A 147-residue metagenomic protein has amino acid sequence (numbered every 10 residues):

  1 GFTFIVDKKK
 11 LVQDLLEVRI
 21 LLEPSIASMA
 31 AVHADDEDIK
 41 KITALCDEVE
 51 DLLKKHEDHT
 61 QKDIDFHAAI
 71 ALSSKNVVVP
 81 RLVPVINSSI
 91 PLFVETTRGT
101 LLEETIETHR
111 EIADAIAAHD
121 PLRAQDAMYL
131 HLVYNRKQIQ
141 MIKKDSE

Functional and structural regions predicted by a protein language model:
G1-L21, S28, D145-E147: Short linear motifs at protein or domain termini
L15-E95, T105-A113, R123-R136: Conserved amphipathic alpha-helical segments that form helical-bundle/coiled-coil interaction surfaces
K137-E147: Generic C-terminal helix-cap and adjacent flexible tail
